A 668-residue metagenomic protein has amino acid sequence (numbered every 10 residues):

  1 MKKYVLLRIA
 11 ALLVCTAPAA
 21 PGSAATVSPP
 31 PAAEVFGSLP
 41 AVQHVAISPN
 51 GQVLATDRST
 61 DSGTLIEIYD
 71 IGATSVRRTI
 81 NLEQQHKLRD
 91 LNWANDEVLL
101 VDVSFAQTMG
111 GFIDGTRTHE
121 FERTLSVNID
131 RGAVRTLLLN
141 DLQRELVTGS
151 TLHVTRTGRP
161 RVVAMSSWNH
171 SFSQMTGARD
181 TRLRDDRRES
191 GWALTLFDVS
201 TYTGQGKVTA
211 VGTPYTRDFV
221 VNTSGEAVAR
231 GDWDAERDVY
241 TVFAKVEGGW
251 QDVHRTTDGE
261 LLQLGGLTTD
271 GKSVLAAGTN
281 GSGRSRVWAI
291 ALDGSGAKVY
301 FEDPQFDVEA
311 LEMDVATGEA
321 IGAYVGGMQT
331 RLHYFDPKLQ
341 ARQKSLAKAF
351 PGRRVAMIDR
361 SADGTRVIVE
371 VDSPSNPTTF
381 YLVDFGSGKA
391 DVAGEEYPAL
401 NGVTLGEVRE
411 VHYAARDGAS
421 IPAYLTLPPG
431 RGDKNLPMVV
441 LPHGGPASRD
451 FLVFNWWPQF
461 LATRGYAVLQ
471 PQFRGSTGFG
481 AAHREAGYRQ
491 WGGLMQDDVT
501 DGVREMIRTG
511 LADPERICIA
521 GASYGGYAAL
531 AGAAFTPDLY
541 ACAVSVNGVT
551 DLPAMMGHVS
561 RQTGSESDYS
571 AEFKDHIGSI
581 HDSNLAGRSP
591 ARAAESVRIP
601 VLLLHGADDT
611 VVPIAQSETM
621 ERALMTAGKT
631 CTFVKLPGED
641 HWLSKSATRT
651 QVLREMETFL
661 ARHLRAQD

Functional and structural regions predicted by a protein language model:
M1-I9: Bacterial N-terminal signal peptides that target proteins for export
L13-T16, G22-V367, P374-N376: Beta-propeller folds
I47, T56, W93, Y413 (+4 more regions): Conserved hydrophobic/aromatic "anchor" residues that stabilize well-ordered secondary structure elements
Y69, K245, I290, A323 (+15 more regions): Generic beta-strand/beta-sheet core signal
R217-V220, A323, L332-G430, W456-Q459 (+2 more regions): Non-catalytic accessory segments flanking enzyme active sites
G278-L311, V315-E319, A349, S387 (+5 more regions): Alpha/beta-hydrolase-fold serine-hydrolase catalytic core, especially in secreted/extracellular enzymes
A399-E515, A522-S523, G557, G564: Cap/lid segment of the alpha/beta-hydrolase catalytic domain
F473-D668: Active-site-proximal cap/loop segments of hydrolase catalytic domains
